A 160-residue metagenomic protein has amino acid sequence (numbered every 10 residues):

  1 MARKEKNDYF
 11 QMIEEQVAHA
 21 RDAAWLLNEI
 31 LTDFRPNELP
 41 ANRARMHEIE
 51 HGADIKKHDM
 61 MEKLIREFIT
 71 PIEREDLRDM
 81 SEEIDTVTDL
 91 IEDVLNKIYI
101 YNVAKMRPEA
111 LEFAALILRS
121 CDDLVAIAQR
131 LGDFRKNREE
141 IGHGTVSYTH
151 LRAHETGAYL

Functional and structural regions predicted by a protein language model:
M1-G52, K56-M60, L64: Leu/Val/Ala/Ile-rich N-terminal alpha-helices, chiefly Sec-type signal peptides and the beginnings
M1-Q11, T32-A44, F68-E75, I98-L111 (+1 more regions): Short, charged, low-complexity loops and linkers
K6, R35, D79-E82, T156: Intrinsic-disorder/low-complexity, polar/charged segments
V17, R21-L31, E50, K57 (+3 more regions): A structural signal for well-ordered alpha-helices, especially hydrophobic packing surfaces of coiled-coils
A24-E38, M60, L64-F68, V94-K105 (+1 more regions): Secondary-structure edge/capping motif, primarily at the C-terminal ends of alpha-helices and the immediately following
P40, H47, D59-L90: Hydrophobic/aromatic-rich structural module bridging two neighboring secondary-structure elements via a short loop
T149-T156: Conserved small/polar residues in nucleotide/adenosyl-binding loops
